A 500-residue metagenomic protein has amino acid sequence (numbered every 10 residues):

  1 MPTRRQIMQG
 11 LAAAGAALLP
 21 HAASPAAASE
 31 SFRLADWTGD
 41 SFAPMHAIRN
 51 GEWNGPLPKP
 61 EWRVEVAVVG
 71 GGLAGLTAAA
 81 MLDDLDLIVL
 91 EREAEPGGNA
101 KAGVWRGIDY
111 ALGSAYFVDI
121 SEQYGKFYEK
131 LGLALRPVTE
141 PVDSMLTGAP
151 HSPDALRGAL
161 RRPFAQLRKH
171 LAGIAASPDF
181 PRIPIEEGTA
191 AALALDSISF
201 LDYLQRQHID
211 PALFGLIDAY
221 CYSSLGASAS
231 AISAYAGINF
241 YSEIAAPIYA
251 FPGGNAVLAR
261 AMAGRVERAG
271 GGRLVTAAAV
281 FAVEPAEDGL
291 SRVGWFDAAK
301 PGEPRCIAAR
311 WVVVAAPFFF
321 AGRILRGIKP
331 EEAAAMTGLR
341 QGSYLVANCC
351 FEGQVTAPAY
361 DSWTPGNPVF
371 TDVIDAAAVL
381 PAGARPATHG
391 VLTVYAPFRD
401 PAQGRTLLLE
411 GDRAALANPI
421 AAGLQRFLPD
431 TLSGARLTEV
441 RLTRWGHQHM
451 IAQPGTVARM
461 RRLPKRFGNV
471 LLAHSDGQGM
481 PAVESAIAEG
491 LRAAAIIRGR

Functional and structural regions predicted by a protein language model:
P2-V64: Extreme N-terminal leader/targeting segments of oxidoreductases
A27-G55, T356-R500: Conserved flavin/dinucleotide-binding core of flavoenzymes
R33-W37, Y110, G125, E129-L131 (+1 more regions): Mobile amphipathic helical/loop "lid" adjacent to a hydrophobic cofactor/ligand pocket
V64-I88: N-terminal Rossmann-like FAD-binding beta1-loop-alpha1 element of flavoenzymes
D83-G103: Glycine-rich FAD pyrophosphate-binding loop
G98-I120, I185-T189: Glycine-rich active-site loop/strand segments that organize a redox cofactor
I183-V283, G289-L290, A298-A299: Active-site/ligand-binding neighborhood in enzyme catalytic cores
T276-L392, F427: Mid-domain catalytic core of redox enzymes that form a hydrophobic substrate pocket/lid adjacent to a catalytic redox
